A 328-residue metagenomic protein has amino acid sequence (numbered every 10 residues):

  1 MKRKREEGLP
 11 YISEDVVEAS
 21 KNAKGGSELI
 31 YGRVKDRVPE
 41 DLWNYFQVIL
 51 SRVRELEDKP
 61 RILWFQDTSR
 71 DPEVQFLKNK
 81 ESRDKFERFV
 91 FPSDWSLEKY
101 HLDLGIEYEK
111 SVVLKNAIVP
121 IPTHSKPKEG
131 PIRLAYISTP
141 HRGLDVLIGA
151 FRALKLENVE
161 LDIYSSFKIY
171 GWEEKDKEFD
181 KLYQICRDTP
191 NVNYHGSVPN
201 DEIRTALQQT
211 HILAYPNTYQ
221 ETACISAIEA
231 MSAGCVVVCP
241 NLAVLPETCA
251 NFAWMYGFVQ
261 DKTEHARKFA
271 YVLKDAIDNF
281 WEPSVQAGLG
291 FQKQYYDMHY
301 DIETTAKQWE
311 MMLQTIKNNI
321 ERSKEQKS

Functional and structural regions predicted by a protein language model:
M1-E55: N-terminal pre-catalytic "stem/leader" segment of glycosyltransferase-like enzymes
S20, K24-G25, L29, Q260 (+2 more regions): A charged, aromatic-enriched C-terminal amphipathic alpha-helix characteristic of glycosyltransferases across folds
E87-K110: A short, active-site helix/loop in glycosyltransferases that binds the activated sugar's phosphate group
K126-G143, I148-F151, D162: Conserved donor-binding/catalytic core segment of Leloir-type glycosyltransferases
D176-V198: Nucleotide-activated donor-binding/catalytic signature segment of Leloir-type glycosyltransferases, i.e., the conserved
Q208-T222, C235: Acidic donor-binding loop of glycosyltransferase active sites
V236-C239, P246: Short hydrophobic beta-strand element within catalytic cores of glycosyltransferases and related nucleotide-activated
P246-I277: Change "using UDP/GDP/dTDP sugars" to "using nucleotide sugars
